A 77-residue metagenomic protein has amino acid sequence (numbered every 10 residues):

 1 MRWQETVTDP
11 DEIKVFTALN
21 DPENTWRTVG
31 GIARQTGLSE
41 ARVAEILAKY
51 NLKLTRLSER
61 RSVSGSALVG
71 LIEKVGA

Functional and structural regions predicted by a protein language model:
M1-V15, V63-S66, V75: Short alpha-helical segments that sit at the start of domains
E12-N20, A44: Hydrophobic residues on short alpha-helical segments
L19-N24, K49: Short helix-capping/hinge SLiMs at alpha-helix to coil transitions
V29-A33: A short acidic, leucine-rich amphipathic alpha-helix
L38-K49: Short amphipathic alpha-helical interaction segments
A48-A77: Charged low-complexity interaction tracts in eukaryotic proteins
